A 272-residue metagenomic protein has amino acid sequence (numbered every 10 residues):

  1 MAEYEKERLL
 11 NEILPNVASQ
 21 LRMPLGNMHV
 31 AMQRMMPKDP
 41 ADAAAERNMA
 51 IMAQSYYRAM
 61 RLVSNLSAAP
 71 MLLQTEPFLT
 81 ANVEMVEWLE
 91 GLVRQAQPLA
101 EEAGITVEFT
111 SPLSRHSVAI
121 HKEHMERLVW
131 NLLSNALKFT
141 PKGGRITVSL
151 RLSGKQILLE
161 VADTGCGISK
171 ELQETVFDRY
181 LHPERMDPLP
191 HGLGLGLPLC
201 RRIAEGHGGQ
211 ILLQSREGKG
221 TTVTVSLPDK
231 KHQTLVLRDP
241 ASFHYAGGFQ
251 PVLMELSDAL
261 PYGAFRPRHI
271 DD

Functional and structural regions predicted by a protein language model:
N16-S19, M23, T140: Residue-level recognition of the "H+4" position in the DHp/HisKA helix of two-component sensor histidine kinases
A44, L73-W88, A119: Short flexible loop/turn segments at helix-to-beta-strand junctions within the C-terminal catalytic HATPase_c
Q54-A59: Short alpha-helical segment of the dimerization/phosphotransfer core of two-component systems
A81-N82, E101, T106-H116: Conserved catalytic submotifs in the C-terminal HATPase_c
D163: Acidic ATP/Mg2+-coordinating residue in the GHKL
I168-Y180: Short conserved segment of the HATPase_c
G208-G209: Conserved glycine-rich
